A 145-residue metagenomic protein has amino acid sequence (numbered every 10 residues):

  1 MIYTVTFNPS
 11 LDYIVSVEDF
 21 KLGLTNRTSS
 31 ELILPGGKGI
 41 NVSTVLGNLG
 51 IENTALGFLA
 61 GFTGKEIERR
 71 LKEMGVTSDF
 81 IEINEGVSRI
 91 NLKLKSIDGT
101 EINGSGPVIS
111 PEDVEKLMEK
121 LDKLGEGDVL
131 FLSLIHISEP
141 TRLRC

Functional and structural regions predicted by a protein language model:
M1-L56, K65-E66: Glycine-rich phosphate/adenosyl-contacting loop at the front of the ribokinase-like
Y3-V5, E101, V129-S133: Structural motif
T4-T6, S88, T100, P140-T141: Ser/Thr-centric signal marking residues that sit in or immediately flank functional binding/regulatory motifs
L24, N48-V129: Conserved N-terminal subdomain of the carbohydrate kinase-like
E31, L56, I81, L134-I135: Glycine- and other small-residue-rich loops at beta-strand/loop junctions that grip anionic moieties
I135-C145: Single conserved hydrophobic/aromatic residue that forms the stacking wall/gate of nucleotide- or nucleobase-binding
